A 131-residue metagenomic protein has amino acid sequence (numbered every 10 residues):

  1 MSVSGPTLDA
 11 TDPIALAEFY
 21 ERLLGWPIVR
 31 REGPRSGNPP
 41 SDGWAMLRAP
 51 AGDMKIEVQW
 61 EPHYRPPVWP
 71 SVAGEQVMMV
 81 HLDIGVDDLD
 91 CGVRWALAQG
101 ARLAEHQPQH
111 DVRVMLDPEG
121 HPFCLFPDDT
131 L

Functional and structural regions predicted by a protein language model:
M1-G5, V77-H81: Short, solvent-exposed beta-strand edge segments and adjacent coil->beta transition regions
T7-K55, C91-R94, A98-H106, D111-V114: Core segments of cupin and vicinal oxygen chelate
P40, E75-V77: Short coil/turn motifs at beta-sheet boundaries
R48-G74, H81-G85: Conserved, structured core segments of small domains
Q107, L125-L131: Short beta->alpha transition motifs characteristic of CBS
D117: Short, acidic, Ser/Thr-enriched surface-loop or helix-capping motifs
